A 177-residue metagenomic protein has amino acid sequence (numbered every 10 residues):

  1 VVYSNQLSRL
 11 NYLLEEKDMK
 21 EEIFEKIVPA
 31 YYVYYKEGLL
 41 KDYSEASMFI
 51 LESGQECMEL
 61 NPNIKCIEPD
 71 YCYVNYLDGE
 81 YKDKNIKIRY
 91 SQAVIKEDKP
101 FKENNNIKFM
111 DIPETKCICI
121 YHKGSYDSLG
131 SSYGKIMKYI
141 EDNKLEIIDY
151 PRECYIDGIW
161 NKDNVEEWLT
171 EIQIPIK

Functional and structural regions predicted by a protein language model:
V1-K177: A solvent-exposed interaction/effector surface
